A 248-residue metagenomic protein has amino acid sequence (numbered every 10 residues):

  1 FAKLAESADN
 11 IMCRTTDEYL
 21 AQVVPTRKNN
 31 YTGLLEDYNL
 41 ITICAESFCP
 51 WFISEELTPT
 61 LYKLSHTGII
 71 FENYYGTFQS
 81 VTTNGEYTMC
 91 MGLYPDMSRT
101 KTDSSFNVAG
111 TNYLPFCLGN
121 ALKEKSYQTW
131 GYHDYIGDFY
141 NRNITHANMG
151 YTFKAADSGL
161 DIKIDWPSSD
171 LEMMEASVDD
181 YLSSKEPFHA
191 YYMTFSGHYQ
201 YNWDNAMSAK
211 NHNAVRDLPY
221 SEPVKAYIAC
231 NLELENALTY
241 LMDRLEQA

Functional and structural regions predicted by a protein language model:
F1-E6, P59: Transmembrane and membrane-interface helices of multi-pass, inner-membrane envelope-modifying transferases
A5-R27: Short coil-to-helix leader/linker segments, especially the first N-terminal amphipathic alpha-helix with its helix
L20-A248: Solvent-exposed soluble domains appended to multi-pass membrane proteins
